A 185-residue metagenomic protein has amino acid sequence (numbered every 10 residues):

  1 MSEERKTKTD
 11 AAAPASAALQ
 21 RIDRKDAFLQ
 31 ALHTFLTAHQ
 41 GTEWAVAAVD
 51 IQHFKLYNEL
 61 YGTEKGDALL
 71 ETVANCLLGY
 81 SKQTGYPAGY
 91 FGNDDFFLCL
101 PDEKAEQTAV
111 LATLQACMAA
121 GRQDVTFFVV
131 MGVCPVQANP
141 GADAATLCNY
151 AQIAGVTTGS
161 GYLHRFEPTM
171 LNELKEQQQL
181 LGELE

Functional and structural regions predicted by a protein language model:
M1, D50-H53: Conserved acidic
M1-Q20, L163: Short, low-complexity N-terminal regulatory "tails/caps" that precede and couple sensory modules
A12-A45, Q52-L78, G89-N93, F97 (+2 more regions): Conserved long alpha-helical elements within nucleotide-processing catalytic cores of c-di-GMP signaling and class III
V46, F96, V129-V133: A structural signal for short, well-ordered beta-strand segments
A74-L78, E106-D124: Alpha-helical scaffold within the catalytic cores of cyclic-nucleotide enzymes
G85-G92, A116-G132: Catalytic core regions of nucleotide second-messenger enzymes
L98-E103, P135-A138: Short beta-strand-to-loop capping motifs
R122-F128, A145-E183: Catalytic/regulatory signature loops of cyclic-dinucleotide turnover enzymes and related class III nucleotidyl cyclases
